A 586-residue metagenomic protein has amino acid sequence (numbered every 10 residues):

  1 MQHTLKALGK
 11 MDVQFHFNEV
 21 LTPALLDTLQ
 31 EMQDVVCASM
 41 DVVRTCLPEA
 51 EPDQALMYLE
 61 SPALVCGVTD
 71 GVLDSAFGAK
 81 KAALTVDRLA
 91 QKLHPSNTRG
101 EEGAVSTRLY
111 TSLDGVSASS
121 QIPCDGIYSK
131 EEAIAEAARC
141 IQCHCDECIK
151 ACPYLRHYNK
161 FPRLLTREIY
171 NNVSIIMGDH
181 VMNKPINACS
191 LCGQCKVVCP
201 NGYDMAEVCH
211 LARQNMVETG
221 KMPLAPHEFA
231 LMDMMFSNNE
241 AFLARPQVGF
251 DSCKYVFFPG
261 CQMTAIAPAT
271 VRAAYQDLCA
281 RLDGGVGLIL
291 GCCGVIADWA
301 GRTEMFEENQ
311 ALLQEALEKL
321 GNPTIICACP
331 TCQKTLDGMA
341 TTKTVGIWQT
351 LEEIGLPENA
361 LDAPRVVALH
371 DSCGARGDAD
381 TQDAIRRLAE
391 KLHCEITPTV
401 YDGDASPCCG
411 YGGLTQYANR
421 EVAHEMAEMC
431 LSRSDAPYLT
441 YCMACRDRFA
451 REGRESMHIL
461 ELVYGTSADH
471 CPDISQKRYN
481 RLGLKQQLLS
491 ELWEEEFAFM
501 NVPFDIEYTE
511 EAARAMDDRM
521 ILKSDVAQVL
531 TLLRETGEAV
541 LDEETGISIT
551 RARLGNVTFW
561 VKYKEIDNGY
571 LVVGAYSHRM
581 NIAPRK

Functional and structural regions predicted by a protein language model:
Q2-E19, N159-T342, N480, K485-S490: Iron-sulfur-cluster electron-transfer modules
Q2-T28, Q33, C37-A188: Ferredoxin-type iron-sulfur electron-transfer modules and their immediate structural context
D34-V35, K254-V256, P323-T324, V366 (+1 more regions): Structural motif
T107-I122, I149-I169, V197-N215, W299-E304 (+4 more regions): Iron-sulfur (Fe-S) cluster-binding segments and ferredoxin-like electron-carrier domains, especially [2Fe-2S]
C140-C148, C152, C189-C195, C199 (+6 more regions): Short cysteine clusters
Q262-W348, R376-E390, T397-Q486: Cofactor-cradling patches in redox/metallo enzymes
L369: Hydrophobic alpha-helical positions that pack around
C471-D473, R478-Y479, G483-K586: Ribonuclease/tRNase effector modules and their secretory precursors
